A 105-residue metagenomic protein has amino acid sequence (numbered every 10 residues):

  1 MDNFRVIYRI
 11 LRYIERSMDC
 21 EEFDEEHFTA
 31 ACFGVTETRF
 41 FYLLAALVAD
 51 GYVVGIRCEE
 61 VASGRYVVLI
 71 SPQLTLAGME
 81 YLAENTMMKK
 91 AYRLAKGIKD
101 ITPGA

Functional and structural regions predicted by a protein language model:
N3-C32: Short amphipathic alpha-helical interface segments
N3-F4, C20-E22, E37, M88 (+1 more regions): Alpha-helix N-cap/helix-initiation sites
L11-S17, L47, L82-N85: Generic structural signal for hydrophobic core residues of well-folded globular domains
E25-E26, A30, E59-R65: Short, surface-exposed loop/turn segments at secondary-structure junctions
F33-I56, L69: Short amphipathic alpha-helical interaction segments
A62-G97: Short, amphipathic alpha-helical interaction segments positioned at domain boundaries
